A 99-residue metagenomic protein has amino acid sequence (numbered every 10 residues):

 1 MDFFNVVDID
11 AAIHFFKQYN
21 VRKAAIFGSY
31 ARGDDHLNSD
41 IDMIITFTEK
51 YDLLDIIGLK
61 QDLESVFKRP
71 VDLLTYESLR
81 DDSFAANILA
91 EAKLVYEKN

Functional and structural regions predicted by a protein language model:
M1-K23, A31-L37, T48-N99: Catalytic core of pol beta-like nucleotidyltransferases
S39-I41: Change "...and in nucleic-acid phosphodiester-cleaving endonucleases..." to "...and in nucleic-acid processing enzymes
